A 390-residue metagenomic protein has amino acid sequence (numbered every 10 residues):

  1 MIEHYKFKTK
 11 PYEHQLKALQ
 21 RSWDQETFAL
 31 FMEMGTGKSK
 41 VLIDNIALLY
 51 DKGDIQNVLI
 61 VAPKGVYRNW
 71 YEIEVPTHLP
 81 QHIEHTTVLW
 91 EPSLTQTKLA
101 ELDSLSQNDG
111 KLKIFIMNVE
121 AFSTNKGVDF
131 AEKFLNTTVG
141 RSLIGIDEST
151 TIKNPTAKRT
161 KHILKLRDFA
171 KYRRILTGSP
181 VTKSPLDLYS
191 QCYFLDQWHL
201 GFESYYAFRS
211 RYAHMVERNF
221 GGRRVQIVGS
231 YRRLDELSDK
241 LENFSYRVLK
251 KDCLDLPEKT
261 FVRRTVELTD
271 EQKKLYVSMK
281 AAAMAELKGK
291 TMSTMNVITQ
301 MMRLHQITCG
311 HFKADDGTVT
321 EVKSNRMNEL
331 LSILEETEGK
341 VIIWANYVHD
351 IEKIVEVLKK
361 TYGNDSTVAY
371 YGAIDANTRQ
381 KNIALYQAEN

Functional and structural regions predicted by a protein language model:
M1, T36-G37, V41-P63, F122 (+2 more regions): Conserved Helicase C-terminal RecA-like lobe
M1-F31: Conserved pre-motif I regulatory segment
Q20-E26, S39-D54, H162-L164, L195: Walker A/P-loop NTP-binding motif
L30, L176, I343: Hydrophobic anchor at the beta1->P-loop junction of P-loop NTPases
I55-N57, E72, T77-T87, A100 (+3 more regions): Conserved P-loop NTPase motor "coupling/switch" region that bridges the ATPase
T95-I114, E120-G140: Conserved helix/coil segment N-terminal to the catalytic DExD/H
V128-L135, T151-L166: Substrate-gripping "pore-loop 1 plus following alpha2 helix"
D147-E148: Walker B catalytic acidic pair
